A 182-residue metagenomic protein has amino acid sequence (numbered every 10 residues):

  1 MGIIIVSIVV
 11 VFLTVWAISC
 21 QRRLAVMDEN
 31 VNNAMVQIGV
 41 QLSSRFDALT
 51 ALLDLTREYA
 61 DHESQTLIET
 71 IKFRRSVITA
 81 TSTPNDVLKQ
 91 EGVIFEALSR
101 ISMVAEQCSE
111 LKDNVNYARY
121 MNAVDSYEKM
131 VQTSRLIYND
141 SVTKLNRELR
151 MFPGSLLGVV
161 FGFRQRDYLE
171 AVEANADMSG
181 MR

Functional and structural regions predicted by a protein language model:
M1-R182: A helix-centric hydrophobic-segment signal that preferentially recognizes long, alpha-helical stretches used
